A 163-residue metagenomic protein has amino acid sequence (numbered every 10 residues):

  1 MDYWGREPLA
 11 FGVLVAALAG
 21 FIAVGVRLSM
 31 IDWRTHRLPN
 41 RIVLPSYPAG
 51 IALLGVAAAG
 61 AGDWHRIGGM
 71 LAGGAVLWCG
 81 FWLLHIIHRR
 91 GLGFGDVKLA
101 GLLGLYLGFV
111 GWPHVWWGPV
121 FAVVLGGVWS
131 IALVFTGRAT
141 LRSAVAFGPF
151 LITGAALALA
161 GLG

Functional and structural regions predicted by a protein language model:
M1-G163: A membrane-topology feature that recognizes alpha-helical transmembrane segments and their immediate juxtamembrane
